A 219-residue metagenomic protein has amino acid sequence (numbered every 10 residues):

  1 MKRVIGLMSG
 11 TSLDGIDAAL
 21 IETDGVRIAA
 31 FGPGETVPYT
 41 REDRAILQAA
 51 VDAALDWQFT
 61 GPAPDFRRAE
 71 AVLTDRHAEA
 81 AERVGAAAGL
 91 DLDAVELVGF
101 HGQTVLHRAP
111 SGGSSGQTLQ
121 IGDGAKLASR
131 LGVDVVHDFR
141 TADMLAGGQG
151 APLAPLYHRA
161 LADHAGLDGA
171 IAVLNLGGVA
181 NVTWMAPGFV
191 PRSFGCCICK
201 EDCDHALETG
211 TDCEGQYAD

Functional and structural regions predicted by a protein language model:
M1-D219: Short acidic/glycine-rich loops and adjacent helix/strand connectors that line catalytic pockets where negatively
